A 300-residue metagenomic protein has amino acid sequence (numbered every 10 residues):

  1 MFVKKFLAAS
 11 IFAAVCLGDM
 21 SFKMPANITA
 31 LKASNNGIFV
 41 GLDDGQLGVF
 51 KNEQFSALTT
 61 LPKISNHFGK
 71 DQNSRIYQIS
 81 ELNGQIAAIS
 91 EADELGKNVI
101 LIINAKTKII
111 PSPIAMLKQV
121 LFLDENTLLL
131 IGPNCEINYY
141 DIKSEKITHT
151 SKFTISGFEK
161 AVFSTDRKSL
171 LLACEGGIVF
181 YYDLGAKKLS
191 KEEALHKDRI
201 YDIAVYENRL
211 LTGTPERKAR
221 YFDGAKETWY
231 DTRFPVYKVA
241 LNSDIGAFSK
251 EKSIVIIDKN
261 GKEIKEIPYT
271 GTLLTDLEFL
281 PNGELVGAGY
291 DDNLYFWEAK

Functional and structural regions predicted by a protein language model:
D19-K23, S56-G69, K106-S112, K146-K152 (+3 more regions): A short beta-strand motif characteristic of beta-propeller blades
F22-G45: Beta-strand-rich domains and repeat architectures in extracellular enzymes and scaffolds, especially beta-propellers
N35-N36, N83-Q85, E125-T127, D166-K168 (+3 more regions): Short coil/turn segments that connect the beta-strands within blades of beta-propeller domains
G45-L47, A92-G96, C135-E136, D292-N293: Short glycine/acidic-enriched loop and turn motifs that connect beta-strands
G48, L101, N138, F180 (+3 more regions): WD40 beta-propeller blade core
K51-Q54, I102-K106, D141-E145, D183-K187 (+3 more regions): Short loop/turn segments that connect beta-strands within beta-propeller blades
L273-K300: Blade-level signature of beta-propeller repeat domains, shared across WD40, Kelch, NHL, RCC1 and BNR/Asp-box propellers
